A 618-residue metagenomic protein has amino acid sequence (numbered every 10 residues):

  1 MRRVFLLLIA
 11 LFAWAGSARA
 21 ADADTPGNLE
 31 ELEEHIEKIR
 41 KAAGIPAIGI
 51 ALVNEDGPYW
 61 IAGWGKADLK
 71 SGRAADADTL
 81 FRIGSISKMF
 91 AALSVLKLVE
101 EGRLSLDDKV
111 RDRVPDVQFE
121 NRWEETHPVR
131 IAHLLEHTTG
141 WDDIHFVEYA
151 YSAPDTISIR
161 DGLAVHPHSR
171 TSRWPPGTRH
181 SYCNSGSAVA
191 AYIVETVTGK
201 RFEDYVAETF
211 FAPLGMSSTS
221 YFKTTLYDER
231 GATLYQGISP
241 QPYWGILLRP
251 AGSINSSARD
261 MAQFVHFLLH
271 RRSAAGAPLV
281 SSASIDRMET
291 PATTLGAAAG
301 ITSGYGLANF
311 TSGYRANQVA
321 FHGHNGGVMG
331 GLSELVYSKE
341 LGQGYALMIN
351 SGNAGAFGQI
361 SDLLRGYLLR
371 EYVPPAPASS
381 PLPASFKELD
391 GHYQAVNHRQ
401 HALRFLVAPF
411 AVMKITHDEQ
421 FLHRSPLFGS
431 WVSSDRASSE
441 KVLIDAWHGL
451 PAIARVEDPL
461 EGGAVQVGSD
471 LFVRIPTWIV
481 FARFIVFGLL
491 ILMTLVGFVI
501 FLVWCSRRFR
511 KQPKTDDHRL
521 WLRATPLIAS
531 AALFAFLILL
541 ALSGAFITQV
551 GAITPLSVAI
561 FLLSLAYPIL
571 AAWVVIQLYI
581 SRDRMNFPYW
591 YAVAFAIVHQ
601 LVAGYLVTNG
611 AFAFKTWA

Functional and structural regions predicted by a protein language model:
M1-V4: Positively charged n-region of N-terminal signal peptides that target proteins for export
L6-W14: Bacterial N-terminal signal peptides
A15-A23: Boundary at the C-terminal end of the N-terminal hydrophobic targeting segment
D24-F81, R103, F119-E124, P167-T171: Short, conserved catalytic-motif segment at the N-terminal edge
E30-I36, I50, D56, R82-D107 (+3 more regions): Active-site SXXK
I61-L69, R122-K339: Short, surface-exposed loop or secondary-structure junction motifs that flank catalytic or metal-binding residues
V319, G327, A356-A618: Peripheral terminal and inter-domain segments
E334-S351, G463-V467: Short, well-ordered beta-strand elements
